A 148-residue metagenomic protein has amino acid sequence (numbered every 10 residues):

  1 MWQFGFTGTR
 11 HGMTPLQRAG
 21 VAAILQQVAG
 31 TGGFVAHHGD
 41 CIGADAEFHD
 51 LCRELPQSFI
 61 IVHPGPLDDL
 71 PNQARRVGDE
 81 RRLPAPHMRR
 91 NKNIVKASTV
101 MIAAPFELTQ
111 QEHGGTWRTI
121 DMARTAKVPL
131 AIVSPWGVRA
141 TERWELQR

Functional and structural regions predicted by a protein language model:
W2-F4, G8-E145: Acidic/glycine-enriched connector segments
